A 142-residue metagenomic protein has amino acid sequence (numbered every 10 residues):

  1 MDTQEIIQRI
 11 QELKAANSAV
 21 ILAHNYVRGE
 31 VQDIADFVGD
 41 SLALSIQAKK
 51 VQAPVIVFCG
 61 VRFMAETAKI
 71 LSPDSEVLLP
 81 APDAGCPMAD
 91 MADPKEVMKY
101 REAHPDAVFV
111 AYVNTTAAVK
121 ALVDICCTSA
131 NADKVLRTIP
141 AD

Functional and structural regions predicted by a protein language model:
M1-D142: Active-site loop-to-helix "anion-binding N-cap" substructures in soluble metabolic enzymes
